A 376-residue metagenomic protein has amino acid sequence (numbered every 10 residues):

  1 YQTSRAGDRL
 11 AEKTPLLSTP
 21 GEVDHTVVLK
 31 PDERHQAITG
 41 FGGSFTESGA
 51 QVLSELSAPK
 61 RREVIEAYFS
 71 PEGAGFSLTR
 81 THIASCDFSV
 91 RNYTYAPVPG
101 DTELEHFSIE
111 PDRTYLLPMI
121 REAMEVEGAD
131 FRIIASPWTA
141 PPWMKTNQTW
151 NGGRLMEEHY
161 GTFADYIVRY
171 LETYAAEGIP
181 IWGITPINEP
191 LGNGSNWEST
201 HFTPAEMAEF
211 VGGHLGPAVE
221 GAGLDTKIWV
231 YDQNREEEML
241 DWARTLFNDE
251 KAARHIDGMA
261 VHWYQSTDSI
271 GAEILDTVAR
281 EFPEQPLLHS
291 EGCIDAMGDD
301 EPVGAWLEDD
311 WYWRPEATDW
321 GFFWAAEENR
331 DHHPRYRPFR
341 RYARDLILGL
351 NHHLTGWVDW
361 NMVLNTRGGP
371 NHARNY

Functional and structural regions predicted by a protein language model:
R9-I181, G213: N-terminal catalytic cores of secreted or lumenal carbohydrate-active enzymes
G43, G75, I133, I184 (+3 more regions): Conserved, mostly hydrophobic/aromatic
S44-S48, T81-S85, S136-T139, P186-P190 (+4 more regions): Active-site-proximal beta-strand/loop segments in catalytic clefts of secreted hydrolases
E47-E55, P99-T114, T149-A164, N196-A208 (+3 more regions): The substrate-binding groove and active-site-proximal loops of carbohydrate-active enzymes, especially glycoside
A58-E63, D112-P118, P204-G213, G271-E273 (+1 more regions): Well-ordered, non-membrane alpha-helical segments in soluble/globular domains
F88-N92, P141-Q148, P190-S195, E238-L240 (+2 more regions): Short acidic/His/Gly/Ser-rich catalytic and metal-binding motifs that mark active-site loops of diverse hydrolases
G161-G183, P190-D319: Active-site neighborhood of glycoside hydrolase catalytic domains
H289-Y376: Aromatic/acidic polysaccharide-binding cleft in carbohydrate-active enzymes
